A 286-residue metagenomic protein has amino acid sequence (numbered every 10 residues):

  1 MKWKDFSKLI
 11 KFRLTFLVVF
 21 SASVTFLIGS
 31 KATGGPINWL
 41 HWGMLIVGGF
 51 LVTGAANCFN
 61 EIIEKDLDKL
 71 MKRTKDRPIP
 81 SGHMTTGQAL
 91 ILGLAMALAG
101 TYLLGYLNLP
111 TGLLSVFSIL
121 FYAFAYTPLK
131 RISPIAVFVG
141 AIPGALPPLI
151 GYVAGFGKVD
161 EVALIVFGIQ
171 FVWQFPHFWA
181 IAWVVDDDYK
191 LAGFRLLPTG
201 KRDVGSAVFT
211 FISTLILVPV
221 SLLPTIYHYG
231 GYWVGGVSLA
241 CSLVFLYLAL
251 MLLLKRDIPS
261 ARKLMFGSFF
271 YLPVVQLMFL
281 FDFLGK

Functional and structural regions predicted by a protein language model:
M1, I63-M84, W179-V204: Cytosolic, membrane-interface loops and tails of multi-pass inner-membrane proteins
F20-I28, A32-K65, R73, A97 (+3 more regions): Membrane-embedded alpha-helical segments that form the functional core of polytopic membrane enzymes, especially those
L51-F59, L120-P128, I169-D186, V218 (+1 more regions): Transmembrane alpha-helical segments that form the membrane-embedded catalytic/substrate-channel core of multi-pass
R73-G112, R202-T225: Multi-pass membrane catalytic core of lipid/isoprenoid biosynthesis enzymes
T86-A154: Intramembrane alpha-helical segments
L104-F117, Q170, Y232-C241: Structural signature of hydrophobic alpha-helical transmembrane segments
L149-V162, L217-P224, Y271-K286: Hydrophobic alpha-helical transmembrane segments in multi-pass integral membrane proteins
G205, L246-V274: Interfacial loop-to-transmembrane junctions
